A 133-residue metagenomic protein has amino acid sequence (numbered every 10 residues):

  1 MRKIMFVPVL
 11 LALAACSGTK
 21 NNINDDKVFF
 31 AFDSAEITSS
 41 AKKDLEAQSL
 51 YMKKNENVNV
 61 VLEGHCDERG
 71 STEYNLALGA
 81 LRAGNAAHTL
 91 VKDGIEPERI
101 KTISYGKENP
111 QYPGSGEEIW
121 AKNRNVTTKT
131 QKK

Functional and structural regions predicted by a protein language model:
M1-I4: Positively charged n-region of N-terminal signal peptides that target proteins for export
A12-A15: C-terminal motif of bacterial Sec signal peptides marking the signal peptidase cleavage site
G18-K20, D25-S34, S39, V58 (+2 more regions): Periplasmic OmpA/Pal-like peptidoglycan-binding modules at the C-termini of bacterial envelope proteins
D26-K27, L45-A80, I100-Q111: Short, surface-exposed beta-strand segments enriched in small/polar/acidic residues
D33, A41-D44, Q48, R82 (+1 more regions): Stable alpha-helical elements in mature extracytoplasmic
S40, Y74-R82, W120: Alpha-helix N-cap and loop-to-helix initiation/capping positions
